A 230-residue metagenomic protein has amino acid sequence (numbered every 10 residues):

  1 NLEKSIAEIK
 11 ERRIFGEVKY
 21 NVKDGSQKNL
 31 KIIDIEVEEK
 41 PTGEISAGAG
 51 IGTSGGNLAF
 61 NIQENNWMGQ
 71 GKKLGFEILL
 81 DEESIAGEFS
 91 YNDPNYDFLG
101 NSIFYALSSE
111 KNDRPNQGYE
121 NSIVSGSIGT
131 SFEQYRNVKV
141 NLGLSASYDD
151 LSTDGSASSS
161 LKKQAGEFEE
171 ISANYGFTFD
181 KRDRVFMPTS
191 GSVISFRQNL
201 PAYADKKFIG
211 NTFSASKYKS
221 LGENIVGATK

Functional and structural regions predicted by a protein language model:
L2-S195, G227: Gram-negative/organellar outer-membrane beta-barrel architecture
V124-I128, S192-A202, K207-K230: Transmembrane beta-barrel strand/turn architecture of Gram-negative outer membrane proteins
